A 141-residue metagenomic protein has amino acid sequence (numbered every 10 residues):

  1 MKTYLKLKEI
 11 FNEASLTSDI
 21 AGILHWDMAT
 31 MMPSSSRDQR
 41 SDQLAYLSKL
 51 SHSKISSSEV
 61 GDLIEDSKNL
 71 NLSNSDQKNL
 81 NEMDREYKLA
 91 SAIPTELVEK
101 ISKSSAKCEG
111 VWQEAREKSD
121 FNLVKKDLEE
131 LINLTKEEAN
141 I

Functional and structural regions predicted by a protein language model:
M1-I141: A well-structured
